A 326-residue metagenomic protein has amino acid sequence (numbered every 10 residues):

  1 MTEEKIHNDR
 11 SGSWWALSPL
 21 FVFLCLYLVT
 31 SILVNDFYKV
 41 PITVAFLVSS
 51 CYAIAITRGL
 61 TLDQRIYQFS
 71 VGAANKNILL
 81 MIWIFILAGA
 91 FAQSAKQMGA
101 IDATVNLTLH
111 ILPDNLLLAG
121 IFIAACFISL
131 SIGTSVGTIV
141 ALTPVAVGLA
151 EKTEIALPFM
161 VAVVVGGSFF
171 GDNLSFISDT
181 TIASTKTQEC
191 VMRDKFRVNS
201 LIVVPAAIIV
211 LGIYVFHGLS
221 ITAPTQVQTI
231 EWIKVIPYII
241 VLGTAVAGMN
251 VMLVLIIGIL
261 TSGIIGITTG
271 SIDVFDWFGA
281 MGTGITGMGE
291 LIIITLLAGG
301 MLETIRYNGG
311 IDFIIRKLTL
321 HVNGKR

Functional and structural regions predicted by a protein language model:
M1-I86, V198-I294: Hydrophobic transmembrane alpha-helices of multi-pass small-molecule transporters
A55-R58, N173-S178, Y307: Membrane-water interface of transmembrane alpha-helices
G59-L149, W277-R326: Membrane-embedded alpha-helical segments and adjacent helix-loop junctions characteristic of multi-pass solute
A95, F127-L130, F170-L174, I208 (+2 more regions): Hydrophobic/aromatic residues within the transmembrane alpha-helices of Major Facilitator Superfamily
T108, V164, N199-S200, G258 (+1 more regions): A general structural motif at alpha-helix termini
H110-R197: Hydrophobic transmembrane alpha-helices that form the pore/transport pathway of multi-pass ion and small-solute
